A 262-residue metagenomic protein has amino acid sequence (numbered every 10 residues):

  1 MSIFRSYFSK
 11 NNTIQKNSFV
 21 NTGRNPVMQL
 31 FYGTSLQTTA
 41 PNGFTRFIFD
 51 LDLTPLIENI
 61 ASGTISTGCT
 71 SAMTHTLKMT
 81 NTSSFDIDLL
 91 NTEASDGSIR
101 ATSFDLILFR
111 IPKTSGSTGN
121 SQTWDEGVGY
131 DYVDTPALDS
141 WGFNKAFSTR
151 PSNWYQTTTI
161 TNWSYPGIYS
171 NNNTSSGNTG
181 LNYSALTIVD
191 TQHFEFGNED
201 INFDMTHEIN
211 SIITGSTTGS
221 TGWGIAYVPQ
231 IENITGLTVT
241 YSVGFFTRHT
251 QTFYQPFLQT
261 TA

Functional and structural regions predicted by a protein language model:
M1-A262: Secreted, disulfide-rich extracellular signaling modules
